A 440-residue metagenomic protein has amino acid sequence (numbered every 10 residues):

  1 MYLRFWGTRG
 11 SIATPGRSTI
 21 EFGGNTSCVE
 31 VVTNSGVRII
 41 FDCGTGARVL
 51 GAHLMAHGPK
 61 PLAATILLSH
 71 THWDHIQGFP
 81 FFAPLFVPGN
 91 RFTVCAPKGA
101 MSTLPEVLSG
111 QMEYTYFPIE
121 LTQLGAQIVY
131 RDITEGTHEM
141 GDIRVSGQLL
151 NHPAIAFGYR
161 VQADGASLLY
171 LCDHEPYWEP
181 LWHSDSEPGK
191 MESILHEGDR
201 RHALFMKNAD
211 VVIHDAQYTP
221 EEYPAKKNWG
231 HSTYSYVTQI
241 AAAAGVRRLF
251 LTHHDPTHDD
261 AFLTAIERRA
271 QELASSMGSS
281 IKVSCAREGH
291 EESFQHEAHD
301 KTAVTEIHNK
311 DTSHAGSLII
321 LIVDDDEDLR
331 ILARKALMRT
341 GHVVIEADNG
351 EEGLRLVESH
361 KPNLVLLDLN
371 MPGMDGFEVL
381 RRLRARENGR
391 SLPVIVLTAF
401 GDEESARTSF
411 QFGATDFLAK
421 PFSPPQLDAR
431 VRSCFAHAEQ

Functional and structural regions predicted by a protein language model:
M1-H183, A203, D259-V304: Binuclear metal-dependent hydrolase catalytic cores
Y177-I281: Cap/insert and terminal regions of metallo-dependent hydrolase folds
I331-R339: Charged docking surfaces used in two-component/phosphorelay signaling
D348-E352, D375-R381, N388: Acidic catalytic/metal-coordinating carboxylates
H360-L366: Active-site beta3 strand of CheY-like receiver
E378, G401-L418: Alpha4 helix (beta4-alpha4-beta5 surface) of REC/receiver domains from two-component response regulators
E404, F422-V431: C-terminal output helix
